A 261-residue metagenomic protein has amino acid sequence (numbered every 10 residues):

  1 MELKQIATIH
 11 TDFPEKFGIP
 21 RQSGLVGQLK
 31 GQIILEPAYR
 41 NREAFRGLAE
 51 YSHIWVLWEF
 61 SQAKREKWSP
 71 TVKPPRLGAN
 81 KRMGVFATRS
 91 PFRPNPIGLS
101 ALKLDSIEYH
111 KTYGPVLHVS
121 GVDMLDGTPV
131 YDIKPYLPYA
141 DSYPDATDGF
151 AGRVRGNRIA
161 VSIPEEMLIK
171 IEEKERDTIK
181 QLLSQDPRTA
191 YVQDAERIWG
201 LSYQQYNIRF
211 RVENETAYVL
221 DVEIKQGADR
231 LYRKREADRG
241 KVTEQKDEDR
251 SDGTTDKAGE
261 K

Functional and structural regions predicted by a protein language model:
M1-I97, Y109-H118, V122-K261: Mixed-charge, low-complexity intrinsically disordered regions
L102-D105: Conserved positions in beta-strands of structured domains
